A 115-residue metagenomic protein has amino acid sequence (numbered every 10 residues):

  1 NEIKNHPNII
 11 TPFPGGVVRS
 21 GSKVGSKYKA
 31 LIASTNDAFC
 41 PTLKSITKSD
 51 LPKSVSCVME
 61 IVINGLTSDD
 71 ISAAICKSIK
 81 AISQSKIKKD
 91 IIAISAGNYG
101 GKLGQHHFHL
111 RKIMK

Functional and structural regions predicted by a protein language model:
N1-K53, N64-K77, A81-S85, D90-H106 (+1 more regions): Conserved mixed alpha/beta catalytic, RNA-binding, or beta-rich assembly cores of soluble enzyme, regulatory
S56-V58: Active-site lining segments that contact anionic ligands and/or coordinate catalytic metals
